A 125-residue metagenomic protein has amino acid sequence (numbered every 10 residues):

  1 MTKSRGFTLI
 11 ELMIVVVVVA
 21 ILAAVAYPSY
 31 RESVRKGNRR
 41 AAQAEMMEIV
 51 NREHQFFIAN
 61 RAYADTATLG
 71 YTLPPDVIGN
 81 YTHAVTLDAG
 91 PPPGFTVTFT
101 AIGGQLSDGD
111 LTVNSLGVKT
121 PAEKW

Functional and structural regions predicted by a protein language model:
T2-P28: N-terminal single-pass transmembrane signal-anchor helix
K3-R5, K36, Q55-A59: Conserved amphipathic alpha-helical interaction elements at protein-protein interfaces in regulatory, energy-coupling
A26, S33, E53: Conserved alpha-helical elements of the SDR catalytic core
S29-M46: Aliphatic-rich helix starts adjacent to a transmembrane/signal segment
E45-N60: N-terminal alpha-helical signal peptides/signal-anchor transmembrane segments
F57-W125: Periplasmic/extracellular, small/polar-rich flexible segments of pilin-like filament-forming proteins
